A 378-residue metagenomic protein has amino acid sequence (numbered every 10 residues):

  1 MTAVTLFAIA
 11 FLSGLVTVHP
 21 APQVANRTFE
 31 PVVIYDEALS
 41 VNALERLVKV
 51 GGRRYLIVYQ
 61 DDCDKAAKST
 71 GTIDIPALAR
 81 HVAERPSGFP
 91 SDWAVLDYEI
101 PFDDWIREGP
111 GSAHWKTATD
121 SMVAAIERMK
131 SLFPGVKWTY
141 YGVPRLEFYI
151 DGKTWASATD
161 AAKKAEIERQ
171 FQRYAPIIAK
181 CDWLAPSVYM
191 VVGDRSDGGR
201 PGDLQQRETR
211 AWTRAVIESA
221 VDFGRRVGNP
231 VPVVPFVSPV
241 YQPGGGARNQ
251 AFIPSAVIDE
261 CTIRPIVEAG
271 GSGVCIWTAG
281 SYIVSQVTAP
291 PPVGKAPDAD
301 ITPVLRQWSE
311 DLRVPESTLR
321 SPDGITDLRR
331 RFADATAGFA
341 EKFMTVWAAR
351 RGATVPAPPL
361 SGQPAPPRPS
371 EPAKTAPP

Functional and structural regions predicted by a protein language model:
V16-T70: Boundary/entry segment of secreted carbohydrate-active catalytic domains
F29-V33, R54-V58, S91-V95, G135-T139 (+3 more regions): Structural preference for beta-strand elements that scaffold enzyme active sites
S40-E45, A77-A83, A162-A175, T213-G224 (+1 more regions): Alpha-helical scaffolding within the catalytic cores of extracellular/periplasmic polymer-degrading hydrolases
E84-W115, P144, K180-V192, S272-A279: Active-site groove signature of glycoside hydrolases
Y98-D103, D160, E166-R210, W277-A279: Aromatic- and acid-rich polysaccharide-binding/catalytic face of secreted or lumenal carbohydrate-active enzymes
G142-G152, A220-A256: Active-site clefts of carbohydrate-active enzymes
P144-A185, G245-G246, Q250-P254: Substrate-binding cleft/loops of secretory-pathway carbohydrate-active enzymes
V234-L360: Substrate-binding cleft of secreted/luminal carbohydrate-active enzymes
